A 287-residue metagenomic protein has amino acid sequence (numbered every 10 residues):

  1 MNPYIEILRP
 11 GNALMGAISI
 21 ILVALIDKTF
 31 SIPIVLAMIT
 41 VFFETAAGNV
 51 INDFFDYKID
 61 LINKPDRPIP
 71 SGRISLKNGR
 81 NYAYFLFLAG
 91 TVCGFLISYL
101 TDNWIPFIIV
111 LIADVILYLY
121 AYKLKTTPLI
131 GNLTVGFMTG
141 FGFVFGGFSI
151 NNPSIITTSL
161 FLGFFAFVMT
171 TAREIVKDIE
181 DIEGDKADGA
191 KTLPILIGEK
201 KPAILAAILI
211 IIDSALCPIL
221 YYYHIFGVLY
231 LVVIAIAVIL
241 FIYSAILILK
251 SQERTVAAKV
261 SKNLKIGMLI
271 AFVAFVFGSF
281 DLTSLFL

Functional and structural regions predicted by a protein language model:
N2, Y222-L287: Extended hydrophobic alpha-helices typical of membrane-associated regions
N2-E6, I69-S154, F161: Intramembrane alpha-helical segments
A17-F55, F87-F95, W104-Y120, S154-V176: Membrane-embedded alpha-helical segments that form the functional core of polytopic membrane enzymes, especially those
A17-V23, P70-S71, L133-F148, P194-E199 (+1 more regions): Small-residue-rich segments of transmembrane alpha-helices in multi-pass membrane proteins, especially helix faces
I20-D27, G90-T101, L117-A121, G142-I150 (+4 more regions): Structural signal for membrane-spanning alpha-helices in multi-pass inner-membrane proteins, emphasizing helix cores
V23-A37, V135-I182, K186, E199-I212 (+1 more regions): Functional transmembrane core segments of multi-pass inner-membrane proteins
I39, Y57, L61-V110, A190-F226: Multi-pass membrane catalytic core of lipid/isoprenoid biosynthesis enzymes
K58, V115-P128, D178, S244-Q252: C-terminal ends of transmembrane helices
